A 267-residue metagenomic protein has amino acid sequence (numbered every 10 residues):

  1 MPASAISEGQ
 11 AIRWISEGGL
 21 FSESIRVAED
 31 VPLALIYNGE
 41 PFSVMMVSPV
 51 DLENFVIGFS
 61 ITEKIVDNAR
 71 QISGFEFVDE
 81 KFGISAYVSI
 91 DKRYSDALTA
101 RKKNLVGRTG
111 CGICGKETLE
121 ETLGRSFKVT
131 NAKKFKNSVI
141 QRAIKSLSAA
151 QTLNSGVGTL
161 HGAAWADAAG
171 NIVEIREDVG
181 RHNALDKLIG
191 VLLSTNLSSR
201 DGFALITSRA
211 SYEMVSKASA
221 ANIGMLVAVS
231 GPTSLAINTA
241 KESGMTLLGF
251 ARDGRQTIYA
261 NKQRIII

Functional and structural regions predicted by a protein language model:
M1-A163, A168, I172-I175: Intrinsically disordered, low-complexity regions enriched in acidic/Ser/Thr/Pro/Gln residues
A164, E177-A184: Positively charged, proline/Ser/Thr-rich regional signature most characteristic of the Rhodanese/CDC25-like
R181-Y259, R264-I267: Feature captures the catalytic cores and cofactor-binding loops of soluble hydro-lyases/lyases that act on carboxylate
